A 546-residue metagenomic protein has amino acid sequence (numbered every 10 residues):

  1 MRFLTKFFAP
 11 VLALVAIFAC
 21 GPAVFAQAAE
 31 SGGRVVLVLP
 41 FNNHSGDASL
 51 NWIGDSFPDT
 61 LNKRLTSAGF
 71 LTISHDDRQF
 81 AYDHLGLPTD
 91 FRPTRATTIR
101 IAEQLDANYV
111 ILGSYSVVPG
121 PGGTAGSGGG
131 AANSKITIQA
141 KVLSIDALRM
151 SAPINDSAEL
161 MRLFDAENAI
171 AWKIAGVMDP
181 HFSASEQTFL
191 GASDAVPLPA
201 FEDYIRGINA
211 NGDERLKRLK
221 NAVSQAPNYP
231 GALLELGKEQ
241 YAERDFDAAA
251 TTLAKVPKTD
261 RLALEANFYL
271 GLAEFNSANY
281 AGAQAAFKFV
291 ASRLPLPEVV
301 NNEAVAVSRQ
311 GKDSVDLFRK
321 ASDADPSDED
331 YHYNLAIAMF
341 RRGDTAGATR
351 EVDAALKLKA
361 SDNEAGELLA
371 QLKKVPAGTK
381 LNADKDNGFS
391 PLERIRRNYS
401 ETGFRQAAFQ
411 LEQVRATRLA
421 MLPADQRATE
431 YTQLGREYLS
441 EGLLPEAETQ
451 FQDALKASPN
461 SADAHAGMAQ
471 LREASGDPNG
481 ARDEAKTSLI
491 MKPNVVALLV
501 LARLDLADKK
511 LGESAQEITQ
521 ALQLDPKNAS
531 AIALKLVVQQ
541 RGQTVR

Functional and structural regions predicted by a protein language model:
A26-R34, D59, A68-L71, T97 (+4 more regions): C-terminal/domain-edge helix-coil "capping" segments
A28-R100, Q104-G129, I145-P153, F189-V196: Short beta-strand->alpha-helix linker/helix-N-cap micro-motif that forms a surface specificity/interaction loop
V196-G231, E235-D245, S400-G403, Q426-D453: Alpha-helical segment of the N-proximal tetratricopeptide repeat
F201, G231, E265, E298-V299 (+6 more regions): Start-of-helix register in tetratricopeptide repeats
A210-K217, A242-K255, N276-F289, V307-K320 (+7 more regions): Structural signature of tandem alpha-helical TPR/SEL1-like repeats, specifically the intra-repeat loop/turn
P227, R261, L294-P295, P326 (+5 more regions): Short coil turns that delineate tetratricopeptide repeat
E235, Y269, N302-E303, N334 (+5 more regions): Canonical tetratricopeptide repeat
